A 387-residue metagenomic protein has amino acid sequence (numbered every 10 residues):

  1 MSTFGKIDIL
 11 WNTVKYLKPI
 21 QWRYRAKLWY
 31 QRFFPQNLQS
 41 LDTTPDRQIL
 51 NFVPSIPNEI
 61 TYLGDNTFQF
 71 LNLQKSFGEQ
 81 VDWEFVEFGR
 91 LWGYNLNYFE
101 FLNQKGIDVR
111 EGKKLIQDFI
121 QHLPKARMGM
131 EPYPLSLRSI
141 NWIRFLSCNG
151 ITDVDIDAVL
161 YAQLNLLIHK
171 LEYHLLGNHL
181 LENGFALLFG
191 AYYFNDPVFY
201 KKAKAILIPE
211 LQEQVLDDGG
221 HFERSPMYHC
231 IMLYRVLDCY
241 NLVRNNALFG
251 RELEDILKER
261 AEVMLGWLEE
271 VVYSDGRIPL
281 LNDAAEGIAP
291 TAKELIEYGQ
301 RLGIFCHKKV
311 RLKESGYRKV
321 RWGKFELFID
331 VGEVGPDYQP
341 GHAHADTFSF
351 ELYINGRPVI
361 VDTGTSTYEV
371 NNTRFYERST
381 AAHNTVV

Functional and structural regions predicted by a protein language model:
M1-F77: Extreme N-terminal leader/anchor segments
I9, V86, G335-P336, N371: Short alpha-helical segments and helix-capping/turn motifs at coil-helix boundaries
Y62, L207-I208, L312-E314, H344-D346 (+1 more regions): Residues that act as N-cap/strand-start positions at coil-to-secondary-structure junctions
Q80, E87-A261: Aromatic-lined, polymer-binding surfaces characteristic of secreted/periplasmic polysaccharide-degrading enzymes
N97, N183, G316, F348 (+1 more regions): Residues that flank catalytic or metal-binding motifs in active/ligand-binding sites
M130, L135, P340, H344 (+1 more regions): Short alpha-helix boundary/capping segments
G220-T365: Carbohydrate-active enzyme catalytic cores, enriched for enzymes that act on polyanionic acidic polysaccharides
I360-V387: An extended acidic
